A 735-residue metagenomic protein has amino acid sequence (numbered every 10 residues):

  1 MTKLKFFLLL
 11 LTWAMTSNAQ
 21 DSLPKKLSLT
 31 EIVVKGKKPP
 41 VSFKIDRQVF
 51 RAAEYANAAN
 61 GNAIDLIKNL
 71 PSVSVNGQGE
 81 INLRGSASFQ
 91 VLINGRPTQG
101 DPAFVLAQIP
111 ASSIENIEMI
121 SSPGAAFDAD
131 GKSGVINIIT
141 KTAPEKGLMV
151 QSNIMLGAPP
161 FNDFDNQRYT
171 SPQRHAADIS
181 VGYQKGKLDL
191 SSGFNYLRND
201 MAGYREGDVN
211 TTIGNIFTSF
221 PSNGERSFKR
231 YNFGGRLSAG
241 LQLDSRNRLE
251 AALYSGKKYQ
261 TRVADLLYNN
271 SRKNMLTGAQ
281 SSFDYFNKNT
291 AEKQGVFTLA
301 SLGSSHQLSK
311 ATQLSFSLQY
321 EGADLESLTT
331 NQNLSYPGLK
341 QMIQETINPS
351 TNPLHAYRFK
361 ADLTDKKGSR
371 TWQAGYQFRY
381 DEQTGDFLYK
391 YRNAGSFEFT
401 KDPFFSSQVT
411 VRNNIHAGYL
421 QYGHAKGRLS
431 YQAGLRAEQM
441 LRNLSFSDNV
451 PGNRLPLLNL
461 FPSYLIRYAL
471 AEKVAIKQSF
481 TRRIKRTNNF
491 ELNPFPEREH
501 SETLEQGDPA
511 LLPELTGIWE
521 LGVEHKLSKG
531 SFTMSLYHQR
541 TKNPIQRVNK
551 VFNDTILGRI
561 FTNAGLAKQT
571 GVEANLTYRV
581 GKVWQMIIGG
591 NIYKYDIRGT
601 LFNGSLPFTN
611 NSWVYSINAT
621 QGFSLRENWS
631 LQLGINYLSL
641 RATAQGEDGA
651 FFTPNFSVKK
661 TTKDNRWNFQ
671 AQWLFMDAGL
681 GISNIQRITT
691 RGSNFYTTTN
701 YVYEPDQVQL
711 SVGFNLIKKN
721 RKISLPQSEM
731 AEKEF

Functional and structural regions predicted by a protein language model:
L10-A19: Hydrophobic h-region of N-terminal signal peptides that target proteins for export in Gram-negative bacteria
Q20-E31, K37-S271, N287-D324, D362-D381 (+15 more regions): Membrane-proximal, glycine/serine-rich, low-complexity loop/turn segments characteristic of large bacterial
M119-I120, N153-M155, P160-F164, F217-N223 (+15 more regions): Extracytoplasmic loops and strand-loop junctions of Gram-negative outer membrane beta-barrel proteins
R168-S171, S227-K229, T290-V296, P349-H355 (+8 more regions): Replace "Gram-negative outer membrane beta-barrel proteins" with "bacterial and organellar outer membrane beta-barrel
A202-F220, N270-D284, T329-T346, E382-V409 (+4 more regions): Surface-exposed loop/turn segments flanking beta-strands in extracellular/periplasmic regions
A356-K360, T400-S407, D508, L512 (+5 more regions): Outer membrane beta-barrel strand-and-loop segments of large Gram-negative receptors, especially TonB-dependent
Q373-E472, L601-F602: Signature of Gram-negative outer-membrane beta-barrel scaffolds
I592, I597, V614-T662, W667 (+1 more regions): C-terminal beta-barrel architecture of Gram-negative outer-membrane proteins
